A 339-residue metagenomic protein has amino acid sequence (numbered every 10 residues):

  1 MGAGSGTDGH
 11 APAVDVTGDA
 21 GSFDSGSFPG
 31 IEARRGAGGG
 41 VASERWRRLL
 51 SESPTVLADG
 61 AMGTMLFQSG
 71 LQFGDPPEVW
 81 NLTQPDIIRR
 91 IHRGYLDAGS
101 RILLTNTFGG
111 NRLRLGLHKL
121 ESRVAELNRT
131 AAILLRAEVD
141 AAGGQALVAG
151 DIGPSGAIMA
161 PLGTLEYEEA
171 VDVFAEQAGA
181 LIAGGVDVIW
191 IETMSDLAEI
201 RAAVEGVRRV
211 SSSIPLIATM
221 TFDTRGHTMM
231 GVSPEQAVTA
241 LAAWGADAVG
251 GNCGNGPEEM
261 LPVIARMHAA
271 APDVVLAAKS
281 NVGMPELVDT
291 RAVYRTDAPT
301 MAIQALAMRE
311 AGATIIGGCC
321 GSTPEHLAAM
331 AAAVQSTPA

Functional and structural regions predicted by a protein language model:
M1-A339: Domain-level signal for soluble alpha/beta catalytic cores
